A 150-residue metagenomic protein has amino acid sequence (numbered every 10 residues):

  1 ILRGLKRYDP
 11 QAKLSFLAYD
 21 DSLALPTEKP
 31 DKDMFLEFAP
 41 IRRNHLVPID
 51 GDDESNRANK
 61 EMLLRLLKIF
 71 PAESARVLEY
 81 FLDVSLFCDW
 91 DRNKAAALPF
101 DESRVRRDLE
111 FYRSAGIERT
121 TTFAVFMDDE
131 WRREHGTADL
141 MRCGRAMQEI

Functional and structural regions predicted by a protein language model:
I1-E149: Catalytic-core regions of glycoside hydrolase
